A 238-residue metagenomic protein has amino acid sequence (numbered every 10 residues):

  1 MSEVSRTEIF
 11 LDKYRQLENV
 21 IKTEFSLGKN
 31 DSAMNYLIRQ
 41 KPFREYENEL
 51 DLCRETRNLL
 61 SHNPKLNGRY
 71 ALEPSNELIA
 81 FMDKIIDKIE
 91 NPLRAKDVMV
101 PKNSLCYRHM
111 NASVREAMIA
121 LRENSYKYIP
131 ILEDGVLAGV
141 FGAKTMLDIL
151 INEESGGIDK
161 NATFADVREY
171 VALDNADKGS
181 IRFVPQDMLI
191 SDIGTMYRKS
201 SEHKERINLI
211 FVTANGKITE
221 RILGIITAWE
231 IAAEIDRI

Functional and structural regions predicted by a protein language model:
E3-K29: Hydrophobic alpha-helical packing segments in soluble, helical-rich domains
T23-E45: Short, charged amphipathic alpha-helical segments flanked by flexible coils
I38-L93: Charge-enriched, short contiguous segments at helix-coil
E55-E77, R122-A162: Acidic (E/D-rich), amphipathic helical modules within compact regulatory domains
K84-S104, G142-I207, A228-I238: Tandem CBS (Bateman) regulatory domains
K102-N124: Eukaryote-skewed repeat-based solenoidal scaffolds used as protein-protein interaction platforms, primarily
H109-S113, P185-L189, R198-K199, T213-N215: A structural micro-motif recognizing beta-strand termini and the immediately following turn/loop segments
L121-N124, I129-M146, Y197, K204-E230: A glycine-centered beta-loop-beta connector
